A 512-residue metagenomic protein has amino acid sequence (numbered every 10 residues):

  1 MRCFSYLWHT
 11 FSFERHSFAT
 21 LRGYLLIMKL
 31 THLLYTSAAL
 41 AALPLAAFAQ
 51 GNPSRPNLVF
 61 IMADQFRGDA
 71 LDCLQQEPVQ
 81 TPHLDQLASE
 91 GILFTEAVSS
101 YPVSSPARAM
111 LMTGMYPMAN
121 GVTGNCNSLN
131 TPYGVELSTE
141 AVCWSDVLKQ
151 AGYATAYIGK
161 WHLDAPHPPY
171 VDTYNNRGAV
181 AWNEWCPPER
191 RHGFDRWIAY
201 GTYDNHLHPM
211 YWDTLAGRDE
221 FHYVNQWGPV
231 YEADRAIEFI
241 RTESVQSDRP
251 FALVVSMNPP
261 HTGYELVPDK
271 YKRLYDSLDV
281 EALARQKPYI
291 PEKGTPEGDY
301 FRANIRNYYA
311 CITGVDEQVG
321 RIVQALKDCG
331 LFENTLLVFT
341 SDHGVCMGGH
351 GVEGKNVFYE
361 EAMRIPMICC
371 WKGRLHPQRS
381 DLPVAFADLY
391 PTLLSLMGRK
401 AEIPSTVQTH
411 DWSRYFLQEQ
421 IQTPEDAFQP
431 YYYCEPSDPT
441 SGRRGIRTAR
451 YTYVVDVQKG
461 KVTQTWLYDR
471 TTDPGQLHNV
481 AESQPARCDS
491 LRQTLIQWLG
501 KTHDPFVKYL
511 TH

Functional and structural regions predicted by a protein language model:
M1-P53: Bacterial Sec-dependent N-terminal signal peptides
K29, L34, A38, A47-V457 (+3 more regions): Formylglycine-dependent sulfatase
T471: Conserved, charge-rich beta-strand/loop surface module that forms ligand/interface-binding patches within domains
